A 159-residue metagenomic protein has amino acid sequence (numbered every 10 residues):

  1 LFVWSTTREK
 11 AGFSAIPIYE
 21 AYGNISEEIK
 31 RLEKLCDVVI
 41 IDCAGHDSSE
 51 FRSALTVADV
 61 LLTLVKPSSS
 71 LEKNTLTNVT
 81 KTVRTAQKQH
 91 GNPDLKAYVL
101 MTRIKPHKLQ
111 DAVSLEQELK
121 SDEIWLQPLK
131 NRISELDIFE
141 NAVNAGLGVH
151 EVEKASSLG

Functional and structural regions predicted by a protein language model:
L1-G45, S49, V143-N144: P-loop/Walker-type NTP enzyme "switch/lid" segment
I41, T63, V99-M101: Structural beta-sheet core signal
S48-S69: Inter-motif core of Ras-like GTPase G domains
P67-S70, T102-H107, A155: Short histidine/acidic/glycine/proline-rich micro-motifs that form metal- and phosphate-coordinating active-site loops
N74-D94, T102: Conserved C-terminal guanine-recognition region of P-loop GTPase G domains, centered on the G4
R103, Q110, E116-G148: Beta-strand-loop-alpha "switch" segments that mediate conformational coupling across diverse proteins
G146-G159: NTP-binding/hydrolysis catalytic cores, primarily Walker-type P-loop NTPases
